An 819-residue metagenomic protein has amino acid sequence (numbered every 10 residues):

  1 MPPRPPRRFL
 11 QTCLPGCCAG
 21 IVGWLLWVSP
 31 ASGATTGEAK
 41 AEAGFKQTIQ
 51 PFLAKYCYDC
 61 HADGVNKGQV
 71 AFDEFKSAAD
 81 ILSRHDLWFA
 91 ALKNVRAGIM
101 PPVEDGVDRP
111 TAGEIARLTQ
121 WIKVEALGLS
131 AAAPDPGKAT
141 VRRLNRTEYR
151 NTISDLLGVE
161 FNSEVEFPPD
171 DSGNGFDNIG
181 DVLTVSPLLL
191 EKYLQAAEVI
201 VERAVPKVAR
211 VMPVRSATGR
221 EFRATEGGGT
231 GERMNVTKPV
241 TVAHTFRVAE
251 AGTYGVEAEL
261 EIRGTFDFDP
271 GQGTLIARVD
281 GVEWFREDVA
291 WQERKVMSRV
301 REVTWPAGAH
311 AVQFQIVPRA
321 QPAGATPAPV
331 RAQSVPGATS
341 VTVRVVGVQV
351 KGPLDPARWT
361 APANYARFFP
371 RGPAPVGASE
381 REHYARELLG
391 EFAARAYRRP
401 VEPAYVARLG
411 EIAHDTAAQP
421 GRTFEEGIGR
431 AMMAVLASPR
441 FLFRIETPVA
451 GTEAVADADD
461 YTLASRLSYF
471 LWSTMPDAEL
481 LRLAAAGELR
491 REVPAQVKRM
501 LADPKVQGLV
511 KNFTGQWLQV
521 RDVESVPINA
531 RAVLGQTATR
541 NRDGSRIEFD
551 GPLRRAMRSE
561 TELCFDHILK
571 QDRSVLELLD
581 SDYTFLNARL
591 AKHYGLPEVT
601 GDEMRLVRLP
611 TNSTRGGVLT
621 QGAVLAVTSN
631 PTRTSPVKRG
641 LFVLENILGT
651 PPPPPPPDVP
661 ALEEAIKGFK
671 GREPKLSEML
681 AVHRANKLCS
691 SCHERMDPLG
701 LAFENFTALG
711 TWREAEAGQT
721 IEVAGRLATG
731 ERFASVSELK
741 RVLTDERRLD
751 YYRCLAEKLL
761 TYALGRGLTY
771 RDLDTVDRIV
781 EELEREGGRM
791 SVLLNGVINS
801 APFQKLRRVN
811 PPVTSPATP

Functional and structural regions predicted by a protein language model:
M1-C13: N-terminal secretory signal peptides that target proteins for export/translocation
P2, W27-M212, V317-Q321, A328-P329 (+14 more regions): Aromatic- and Gly/Pro-enriched helix-to-coil junctions and flexible linker segments
C13-P30: Bacterial N-terminal signal peptides
A31-A90, A97-A112, V303, G347 (+6 more regions): Sequence context surrounding c-type heme c attachment/ligation sites in exported
D80-S83, E287-K295, E302-G308: Short proline/glycine- and polar residue-rich coil/turn motifs
P101-P102, L127-A131, V159-E164, G175-N178 (+16 more regions): Secretory-pathway/luminal and periplasmic proteins that interact with or process carbohydrate-rich
W121, K138-T140, E148, T152-L157 (+13 more regions): Extended surface/linker regions that mediate inter-domain or inter-protein docking in multi-component redox
Y254, H310-V312: A short tyrosine-centered beta-strand micro-motif
